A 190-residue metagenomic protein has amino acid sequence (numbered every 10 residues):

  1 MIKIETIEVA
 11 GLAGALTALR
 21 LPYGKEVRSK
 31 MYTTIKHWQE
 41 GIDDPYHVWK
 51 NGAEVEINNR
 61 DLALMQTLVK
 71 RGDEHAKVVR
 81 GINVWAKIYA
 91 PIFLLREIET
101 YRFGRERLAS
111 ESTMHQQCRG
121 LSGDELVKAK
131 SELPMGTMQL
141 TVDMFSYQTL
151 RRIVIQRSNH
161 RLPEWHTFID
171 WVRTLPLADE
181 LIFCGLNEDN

Functional and structural regions predicted by a protein language model:
M1-N190: Family-specific signature for flavin-dependent thymidylate synthase
